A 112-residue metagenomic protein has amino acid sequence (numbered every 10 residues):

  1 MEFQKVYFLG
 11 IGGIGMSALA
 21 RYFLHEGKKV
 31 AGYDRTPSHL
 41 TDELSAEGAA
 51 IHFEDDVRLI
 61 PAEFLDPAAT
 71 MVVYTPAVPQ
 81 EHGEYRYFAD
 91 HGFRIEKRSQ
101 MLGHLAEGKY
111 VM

Functional and structural regions predicted by a protein language model:
M1-M101: N-terminal leader/targeting and accessory segments in enzymes
G103-G108: Phosphate-binding P-loop
Y110-M112: ATP phosphate-binding P-loop of adenylate-forming
